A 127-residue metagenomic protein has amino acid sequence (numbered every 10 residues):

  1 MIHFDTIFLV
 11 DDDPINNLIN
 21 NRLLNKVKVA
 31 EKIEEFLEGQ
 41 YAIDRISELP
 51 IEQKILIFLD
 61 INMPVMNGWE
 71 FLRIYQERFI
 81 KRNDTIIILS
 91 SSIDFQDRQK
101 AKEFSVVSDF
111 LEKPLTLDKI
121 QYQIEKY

Functional and structural regions predicted by a protein language model:
D5-I15, N20-L24: Conserved acidic segment of CheY-like receiver
E35-D44, G68: Helix N-cap/capping motif at the beta->alpha junctions
D44, W69-I80: Short amphipathic alpha-helix used as the core "switch/output" element in two-component signaling
I51-F58: Active-site beta3 strand of CheY-like receiver
M63: Receiver (REC) domain active-site loop signature in two-component systems and cognate sites in sensor histidine kinases
E70, N83, I93-D109, Y122: Alpha4 helix (beta4-alpha4-beta5 surface) of REC/receiver domains from two-component response regulators
L89-S90: Hydrophobic/aromatic residues positioned on beta-strands within the core alpha/beta folds
E112-K113: A Lys-centered signature of the CheY-like receiver
